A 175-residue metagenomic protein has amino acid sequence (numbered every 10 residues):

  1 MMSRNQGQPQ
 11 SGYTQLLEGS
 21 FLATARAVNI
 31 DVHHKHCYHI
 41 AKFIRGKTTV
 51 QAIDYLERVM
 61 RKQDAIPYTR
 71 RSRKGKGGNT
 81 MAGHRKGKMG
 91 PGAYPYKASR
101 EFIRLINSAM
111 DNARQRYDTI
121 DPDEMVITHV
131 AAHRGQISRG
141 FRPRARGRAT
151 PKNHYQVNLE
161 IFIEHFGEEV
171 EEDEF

Functional and structural regions predicted by a protein language model:
M2-D121, V126, I163, E172-D173: Ribosome large-subunit tunnel/peptidyl-transferase-proximal elements
V32, A145-R146: Short, solvent-exposed beta-edge and connector elements
R70-S72, A145, Q156: Solvent-exposed, flexible loop/coil residues
I120-P143: Extended, charged amphipathic interaction segments
G147-F175: C-terminal edge-of-domain segments
